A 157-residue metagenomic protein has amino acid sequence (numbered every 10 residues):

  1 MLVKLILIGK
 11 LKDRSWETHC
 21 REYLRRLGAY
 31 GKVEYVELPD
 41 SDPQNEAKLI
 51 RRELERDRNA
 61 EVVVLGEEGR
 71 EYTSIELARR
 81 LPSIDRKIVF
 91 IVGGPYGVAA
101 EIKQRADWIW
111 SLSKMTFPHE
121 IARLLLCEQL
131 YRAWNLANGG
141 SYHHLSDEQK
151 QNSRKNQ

Functional and structural regions predicted by a protein language model:
M1-Y23, L27: N-terminal beta1-alpha1 ligand-phosphate binding loop
L2, D85-G94: Loop/turn-to-beta-strand initiation segments
L5, V63, G93, L126: Conserved RecA-like P-loop NTPase ATPase core
L11, E67-R70, G94-G97: Short glycine-rich anion-binding loops that position phosphate/pyrophosphate groups of nucleotides and phosphorylated
S15-E17, T73-I75, A99-I102, I121: Short glycine-/acidic-enriched loop or helix-start segments at secondary-structure transitions that form or flank
E17-L24, A47, A100-K103: Short, surface-exposed alpha-helical segments at coil->helix boundaries
Y30-V89: S-adenosyl-L-methionine/SAH cofactor-binding core of RNA-modifying enzymes
A100-Q157: Structured adenosyl-cofactor binding patch, chiefly the S-adenosyl-L-methionine
